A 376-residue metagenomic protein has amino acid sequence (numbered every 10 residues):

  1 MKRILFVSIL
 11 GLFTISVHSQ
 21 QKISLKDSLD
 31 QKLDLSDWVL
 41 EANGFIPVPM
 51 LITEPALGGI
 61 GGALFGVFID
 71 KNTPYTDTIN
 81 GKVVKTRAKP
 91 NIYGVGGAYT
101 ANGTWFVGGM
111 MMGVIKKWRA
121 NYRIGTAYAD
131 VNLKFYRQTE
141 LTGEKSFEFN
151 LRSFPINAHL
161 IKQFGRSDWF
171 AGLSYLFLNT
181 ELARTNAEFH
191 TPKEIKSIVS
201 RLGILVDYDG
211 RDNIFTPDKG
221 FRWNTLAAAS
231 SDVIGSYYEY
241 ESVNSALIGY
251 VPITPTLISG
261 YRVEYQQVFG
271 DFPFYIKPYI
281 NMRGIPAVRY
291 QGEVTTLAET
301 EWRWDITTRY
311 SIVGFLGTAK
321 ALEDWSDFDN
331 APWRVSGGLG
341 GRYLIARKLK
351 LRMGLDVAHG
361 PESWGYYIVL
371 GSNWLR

Functional and structural regions predicted by a protein language model:
M1-K22: Bacterial Sec-dependent N-terminal signal peptides
V17-W38: Sec-dependent signal peptide cleavage junction
W38-P47, T53-I198, R352, A358-R376: Gram-negative/organellar outer-membrane beta-barrel architecture
G44-E54, A88-A101, V107, F221-V233 (+4 more regions): Transmembrane beta-strand segments that form the barrel wall of outer-membrane beta-barrel proteins
F45-P47, G62-L64, W105-G109, R152-A158 (+9 more regions): Hydrophobic, lipid-facing positions within transmembrane beta-strands of outer-membrane proteins
V95-G96, L141-F147, N186-K193, A229-G235 (+2 more regions): Extracellular loop and loop/strand-boundary signature of outer-membrane beta-barrel proteins
A120, F164-W169, I253-L257, I306-Y310 (+1 more regions): Secondary-structure transition into beta-strands, especially the periplasmic turns and strand N-termini that construct
L202-D207, R211-T308, I312-T318, L322-E323: C-terminal outer-membrane beta-barrel translocator/porin domains of Gram-negative envelope proteins and their
